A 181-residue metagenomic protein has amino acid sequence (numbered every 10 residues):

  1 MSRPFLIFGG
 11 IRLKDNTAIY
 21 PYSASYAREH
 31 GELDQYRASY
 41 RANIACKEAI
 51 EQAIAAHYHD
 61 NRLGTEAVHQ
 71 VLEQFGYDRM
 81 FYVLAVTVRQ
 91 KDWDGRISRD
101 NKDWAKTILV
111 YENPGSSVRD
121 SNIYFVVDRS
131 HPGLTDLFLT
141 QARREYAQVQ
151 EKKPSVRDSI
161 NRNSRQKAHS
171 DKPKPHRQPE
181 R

Functional and structural regions predicted by a protein language model:
M1-E180: Gram-negative host-targeted secretion-system effectors, predominantly Type III and Type IV, recognized via long
